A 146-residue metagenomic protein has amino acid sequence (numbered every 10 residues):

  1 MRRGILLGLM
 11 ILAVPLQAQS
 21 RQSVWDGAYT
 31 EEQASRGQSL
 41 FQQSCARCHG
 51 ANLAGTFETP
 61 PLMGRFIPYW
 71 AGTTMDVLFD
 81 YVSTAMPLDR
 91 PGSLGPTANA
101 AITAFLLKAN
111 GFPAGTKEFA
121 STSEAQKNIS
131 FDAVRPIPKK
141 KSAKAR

Functional and structural regions predicted by a protein language model:
M1-G4: Positively charged n-region of N-terminal signal peptides that target proteins for export
G8, S35, S39, D80: Replace "anionic and nucleotidyl ligands
L9-A18: Hydrophobic h-region of N-terminal signal peptides that target proteins for export in Gram-negative bacteria
Q17-L40: Electrostatic cytochrome c docking/interface patches
R21-Q22, P91-R146: Flexible coil segments in periplasmic/lumen-exposed cytochrome c-class electron-transfer proteins
G27-A28, N52, P61: Conserved beta-strand positions that form and line the central face of beta-propeller blades
G37, F41-N52, I102, L106: The canonical Cys-X-X-Cys-His
T56-F57, P61-A114: Extracytoplasmic electron-transfer domains, predominantly the class I c-type cytochrome c fold
